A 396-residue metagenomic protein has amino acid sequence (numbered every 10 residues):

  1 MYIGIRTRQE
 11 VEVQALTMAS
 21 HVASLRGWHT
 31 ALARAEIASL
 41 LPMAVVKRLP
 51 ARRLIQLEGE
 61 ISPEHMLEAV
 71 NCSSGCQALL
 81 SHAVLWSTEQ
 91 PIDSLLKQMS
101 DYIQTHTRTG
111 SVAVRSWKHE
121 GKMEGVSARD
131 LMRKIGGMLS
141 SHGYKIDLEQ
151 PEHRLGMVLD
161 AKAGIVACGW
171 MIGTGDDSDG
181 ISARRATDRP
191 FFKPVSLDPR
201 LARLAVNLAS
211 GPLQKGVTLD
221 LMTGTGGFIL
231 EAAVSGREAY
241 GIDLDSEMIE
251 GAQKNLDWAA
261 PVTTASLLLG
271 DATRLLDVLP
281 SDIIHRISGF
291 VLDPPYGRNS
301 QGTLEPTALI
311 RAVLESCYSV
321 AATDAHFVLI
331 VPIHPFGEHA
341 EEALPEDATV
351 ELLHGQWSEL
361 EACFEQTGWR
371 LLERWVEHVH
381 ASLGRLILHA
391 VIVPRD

Functional and structural regions predicted by a protein language model:
Y2-S74, A78, H119-V126, D130 (+2 more regions): Class I S-adenosyl-L-methionine-dependent methyltransferase catalytic core
H65-I103: A broadly used, surface-exposed interaction patch
I103-Q104, Y318: N-terminal cationic-hydrophobic initiation segments that often serve targeting/anchoring roles
R108-S111, K215: Phosphate-coordination loops involved in phosphoryl transfer and adenosine-cofactor binding
V114-W117: Basic, glycine-rich polyanion-binding accessory segments appended to enzymes
K145-P151: Short acidic low-complexity segments
